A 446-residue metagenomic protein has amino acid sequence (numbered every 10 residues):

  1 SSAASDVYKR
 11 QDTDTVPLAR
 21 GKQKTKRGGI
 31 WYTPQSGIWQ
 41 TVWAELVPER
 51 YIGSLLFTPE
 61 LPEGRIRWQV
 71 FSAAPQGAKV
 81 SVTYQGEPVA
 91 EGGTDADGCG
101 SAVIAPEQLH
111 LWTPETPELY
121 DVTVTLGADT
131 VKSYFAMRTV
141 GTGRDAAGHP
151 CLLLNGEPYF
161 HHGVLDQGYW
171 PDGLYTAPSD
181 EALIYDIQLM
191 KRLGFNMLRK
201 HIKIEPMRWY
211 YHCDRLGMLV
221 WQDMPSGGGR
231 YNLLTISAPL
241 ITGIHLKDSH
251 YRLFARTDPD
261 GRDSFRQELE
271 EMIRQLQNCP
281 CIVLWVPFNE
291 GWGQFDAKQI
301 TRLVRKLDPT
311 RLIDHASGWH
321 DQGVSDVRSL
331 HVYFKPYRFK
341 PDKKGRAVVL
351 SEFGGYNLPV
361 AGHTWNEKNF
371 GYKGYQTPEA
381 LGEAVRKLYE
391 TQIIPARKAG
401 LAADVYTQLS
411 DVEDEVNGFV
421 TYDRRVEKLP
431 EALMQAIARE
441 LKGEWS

Functional and structural regions predicted by a protein language model:
S1-V220, E268, V283-L284, Q299-K306 (+3 more regions): Secreted/periplasmic carbohydrate-active enzymes, especially glycoside hydrolases
I187-M190, M197-A432, A436-I437, E444: Substrate-binding/catalytic cleft of secreted carbohydrate-active enzymes, primarily glycoside hydrolases
